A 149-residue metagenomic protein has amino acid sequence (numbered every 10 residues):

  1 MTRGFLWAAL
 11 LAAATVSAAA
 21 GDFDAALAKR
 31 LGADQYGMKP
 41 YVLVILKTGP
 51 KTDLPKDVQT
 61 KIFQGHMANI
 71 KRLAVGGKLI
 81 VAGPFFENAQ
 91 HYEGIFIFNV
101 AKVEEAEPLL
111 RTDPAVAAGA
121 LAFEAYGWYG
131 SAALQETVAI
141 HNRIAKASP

Functional and structural regions predicted by a protein language model:
M1-A8: Bacterial N-terminal signal peptides that target proteins for export
A13-S17: N-terminal signal peptide c-region/cleavage motif recognized by signal peptidases
A19-P149: Conserved, structured core segments of small domains
